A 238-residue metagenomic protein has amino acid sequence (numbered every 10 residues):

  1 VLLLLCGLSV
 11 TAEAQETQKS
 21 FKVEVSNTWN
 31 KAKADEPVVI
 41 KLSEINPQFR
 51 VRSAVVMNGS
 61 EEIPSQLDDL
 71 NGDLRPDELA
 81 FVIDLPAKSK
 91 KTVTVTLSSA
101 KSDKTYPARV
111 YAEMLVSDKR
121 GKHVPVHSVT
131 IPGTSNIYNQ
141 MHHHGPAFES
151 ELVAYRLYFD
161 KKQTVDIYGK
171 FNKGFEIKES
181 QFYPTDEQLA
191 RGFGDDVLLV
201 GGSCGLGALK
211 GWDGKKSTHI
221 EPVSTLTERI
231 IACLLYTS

Functional and structural regions predicted by a protein language model:
V1-Q18: Bacterial Sec-dependent N-terminal signal peptides
L5, G59-S60, Y168: Residue-level recognition of short, structured coil/turn motifs that connect secondary structure elements
Q15-N136, H142-G145: Alpha-mannosidase-like glycoside hydrolase catalytic domains involved in N-glycan trimming, generalizing to other
P64-N71, S224-C233: Short amphipathic beta-strand and strand-loop transition segments with alternating hydrophobic
K101-E221: Solvent-exposed N-terminal domain segments of exported/luminal and surface proteins
Y236-T237: Conserved small/polar residues in nucleotide/adenosyl-binding loops
